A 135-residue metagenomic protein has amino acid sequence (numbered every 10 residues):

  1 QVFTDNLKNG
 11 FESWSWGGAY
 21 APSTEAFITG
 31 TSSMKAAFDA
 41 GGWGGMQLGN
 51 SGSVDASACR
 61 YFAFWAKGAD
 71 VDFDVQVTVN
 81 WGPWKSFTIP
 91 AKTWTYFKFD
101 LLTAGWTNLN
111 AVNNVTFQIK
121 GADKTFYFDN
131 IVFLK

Functional and structural regions predicted by a protein language model:
Q1-K135: Beta-rich carbohydrate-recognition modules and glycan-binding surfaces
